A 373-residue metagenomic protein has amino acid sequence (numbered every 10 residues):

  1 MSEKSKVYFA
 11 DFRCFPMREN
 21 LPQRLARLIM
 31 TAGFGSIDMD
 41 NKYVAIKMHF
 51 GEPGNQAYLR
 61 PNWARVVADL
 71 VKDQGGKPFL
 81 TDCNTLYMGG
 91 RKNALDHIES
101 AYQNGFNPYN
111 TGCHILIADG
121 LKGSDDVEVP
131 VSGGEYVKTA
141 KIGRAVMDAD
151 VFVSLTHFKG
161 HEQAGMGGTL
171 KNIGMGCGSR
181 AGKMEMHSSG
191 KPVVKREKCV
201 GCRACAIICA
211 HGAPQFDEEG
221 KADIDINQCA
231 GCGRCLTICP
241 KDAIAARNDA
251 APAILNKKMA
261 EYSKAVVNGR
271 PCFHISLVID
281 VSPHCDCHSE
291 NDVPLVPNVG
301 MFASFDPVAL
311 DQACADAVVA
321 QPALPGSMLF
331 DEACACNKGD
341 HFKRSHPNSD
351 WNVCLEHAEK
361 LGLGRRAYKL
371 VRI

Functional and structural regions predicted by a protein language model:
S2-W63, D73-D82, Y87-I373: Extended, low-polarity segments enriched in aliphatic/aromatic residues
